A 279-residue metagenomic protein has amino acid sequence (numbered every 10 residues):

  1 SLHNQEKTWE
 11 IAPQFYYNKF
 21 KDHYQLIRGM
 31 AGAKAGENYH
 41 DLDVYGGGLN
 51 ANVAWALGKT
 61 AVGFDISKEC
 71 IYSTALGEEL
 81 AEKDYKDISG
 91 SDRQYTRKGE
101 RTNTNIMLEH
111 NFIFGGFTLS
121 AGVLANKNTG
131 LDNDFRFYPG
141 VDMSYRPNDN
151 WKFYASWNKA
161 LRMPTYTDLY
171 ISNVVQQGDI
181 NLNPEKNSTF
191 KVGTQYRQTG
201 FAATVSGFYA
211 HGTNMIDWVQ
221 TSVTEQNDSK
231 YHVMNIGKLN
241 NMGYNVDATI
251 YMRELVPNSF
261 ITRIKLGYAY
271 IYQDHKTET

Functional and structural regions predicted by a protein language model:
S1-Q5, H40-L42, G99, D132 (+4 more regions): Outer-membrane beta-barrel signature, preferentially recognizing the C-terminal barrel domain of Gram-negative
L2-R136, S144-R146, T204-V205, N245-A248 (+1 more regions): Face-selective signature of the C-terminal outer-membrane beta-barrel domain
F20-L26, K68-G77, Y85, G130-D134 (+6 more regions): Outer-membrane beta-barrel proteins
I27-A35, G77-K86, F137-G140, Y170-Q177 (+3 more regions): Flexible, surface-exposed loop regions and adjacent strand-edge segments of Gram-negative outer-membrane beta-barrel
H110, A121, F153-A155, V192: Hydrophobic packing within well-folded, soluble alpha/beta domains
F112-T118, Y209-H211, H232-T279: Gram-negative outer-membrane beta-barrel transporters
S144-R146, K152-S156, S188-F190, F260-A269 (+1 more regions): Conserved C-terminal beta-signal and adjacent last beta-strands/turns of outer-membrane beta-barrel proteins
